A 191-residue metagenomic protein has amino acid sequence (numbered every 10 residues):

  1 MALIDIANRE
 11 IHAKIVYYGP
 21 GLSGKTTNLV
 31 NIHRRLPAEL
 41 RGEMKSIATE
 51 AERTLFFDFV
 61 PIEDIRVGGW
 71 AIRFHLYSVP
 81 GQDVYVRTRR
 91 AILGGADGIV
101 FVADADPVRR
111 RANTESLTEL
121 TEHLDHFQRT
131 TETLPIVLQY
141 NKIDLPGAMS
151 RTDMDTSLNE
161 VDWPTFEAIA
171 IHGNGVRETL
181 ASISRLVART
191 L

Functional and structural regions predicted by a protein language model:
M1, I32, F59-E63, L117-D125: Short, well-ordered amphipathic alpha-helices
A2-T49: Conserved G1/Walker A P-loop phosphate-binding module
N8, E52-L55, I65-W70, R90-G95 (+1 more regions): Conserved catalytic network of the ASCE P-loop NTPase/AAA+ motor domain
T27-I32, A112-L120, D153, S157 (+1 more regions): Alpha-helical scaffold elements adjacent to nucleotide-binding pockets in ATP/GTP-utilizing enzyme cores
M44-V84: Switch I (G2) and immediately adjacent beta-strands of P-loop GTPase domains
Q82-D83, G95-L117, T130-T131, I143-A148: Conserved Switch II/interswitch segment of TRAFAC-class P-loop GTPases
G98-F101, D125-K142, E160-E167: Conserved beta-strand/loop subsegment of P-loop NTPase cores
D144-L191: Canonical P-loop GTPase G-domain recognition
